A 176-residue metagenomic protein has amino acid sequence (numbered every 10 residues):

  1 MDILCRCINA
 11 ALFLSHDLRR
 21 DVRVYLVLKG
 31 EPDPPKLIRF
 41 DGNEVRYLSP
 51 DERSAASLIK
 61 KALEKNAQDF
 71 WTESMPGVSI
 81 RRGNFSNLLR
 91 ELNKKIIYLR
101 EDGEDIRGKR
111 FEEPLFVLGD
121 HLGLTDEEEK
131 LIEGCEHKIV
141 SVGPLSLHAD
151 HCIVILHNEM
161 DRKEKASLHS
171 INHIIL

Functional and structural regions predicted by a protein language model:
M1-D2, I38-N43, R110-E112, E128 (+1 more regions): Surface-exposed flexible segments
M1-L4, A11-L12, V24, L99 (+5 more regions): Generic hydrophobic secondary-structure signal
M1-Y98: RNA substrate-binding interface of SAM-dependent RNA methyltransferases
L28-E31, D102-G103, K163: Short, flexible beta-strand-to-coil junctions
D41, S49, R81, R110 (+3 more regions): Serine/threonine-rich low-complexity intrinsically disordered regions
N93-K94, F111-E113, N158, R162: Short glycine/proline-enriched coil/turn segments at helix->beta-strand junctions
L99-L147: Conserved binding-pocket/active-site segment within a compact domain
E127-L176: Structured adenosyl-cofactor binding patch, chiefly the S-adenosyl-L-methionine
